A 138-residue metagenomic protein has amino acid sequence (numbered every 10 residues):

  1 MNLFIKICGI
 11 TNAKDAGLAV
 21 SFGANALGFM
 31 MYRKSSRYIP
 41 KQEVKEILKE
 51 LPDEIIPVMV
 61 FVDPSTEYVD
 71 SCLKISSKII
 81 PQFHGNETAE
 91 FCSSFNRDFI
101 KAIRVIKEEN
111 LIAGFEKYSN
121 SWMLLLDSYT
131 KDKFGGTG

Functional and structural regions predicted by a protein language model:
M1-G138: Conserved N-terminal beta1-alpha1 strand-loop-helix module at the mouth
